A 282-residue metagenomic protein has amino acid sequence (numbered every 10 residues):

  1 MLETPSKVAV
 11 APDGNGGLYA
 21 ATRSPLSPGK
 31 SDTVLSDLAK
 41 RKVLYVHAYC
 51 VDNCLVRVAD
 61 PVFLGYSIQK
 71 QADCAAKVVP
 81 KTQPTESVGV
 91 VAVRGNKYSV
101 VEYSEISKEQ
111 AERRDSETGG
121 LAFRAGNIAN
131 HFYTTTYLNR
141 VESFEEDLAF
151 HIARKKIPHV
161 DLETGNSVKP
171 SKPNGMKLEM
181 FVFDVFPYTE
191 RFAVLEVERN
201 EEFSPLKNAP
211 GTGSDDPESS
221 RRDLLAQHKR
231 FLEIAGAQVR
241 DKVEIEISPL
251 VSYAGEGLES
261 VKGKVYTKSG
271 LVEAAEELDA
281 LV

Functional and structural regions predicted by a protein language model:
M1-F183, L281: Domain-scale recognition of functional cores that engage charged ligands
Q110-L121, A125-V282: Terminal amphipathic alpha-helical/low-complexity segments used for targeting or macromolecular assembly
